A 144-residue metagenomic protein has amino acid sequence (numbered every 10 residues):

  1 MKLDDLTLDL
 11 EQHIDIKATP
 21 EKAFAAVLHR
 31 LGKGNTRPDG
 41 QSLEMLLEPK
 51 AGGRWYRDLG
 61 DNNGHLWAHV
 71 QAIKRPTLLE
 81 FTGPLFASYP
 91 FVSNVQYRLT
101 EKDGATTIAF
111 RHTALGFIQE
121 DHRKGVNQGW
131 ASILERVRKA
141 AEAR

Functional and structural regions predicted by a protein language model:
M1-S42: Hydrophobic ligand-binding cavity/cleft-lining segments
T7-D9, V92, A105: A general secondary-structure signal for short beta-strands and their flanking turns/coil in non-transmembrane regions
L10-I16, Y97, F110-H112: A structural signal for short, well-ordered beta-strand segments
A23-V27, W55, V70, F81 (+3 more regions): Hydrophobic pocket/interface hotspot
L28-G32, D39-Q41, K102, G129 (+1 more regions): Short, contiguous alpha-helical
M45-L47, A51, Y56, G60-D103 (+2 more regions): Hydrophobic-ligand binding "helix-grip"
A114-R144: A conserved amphipathic terminal alpha-helix motif
